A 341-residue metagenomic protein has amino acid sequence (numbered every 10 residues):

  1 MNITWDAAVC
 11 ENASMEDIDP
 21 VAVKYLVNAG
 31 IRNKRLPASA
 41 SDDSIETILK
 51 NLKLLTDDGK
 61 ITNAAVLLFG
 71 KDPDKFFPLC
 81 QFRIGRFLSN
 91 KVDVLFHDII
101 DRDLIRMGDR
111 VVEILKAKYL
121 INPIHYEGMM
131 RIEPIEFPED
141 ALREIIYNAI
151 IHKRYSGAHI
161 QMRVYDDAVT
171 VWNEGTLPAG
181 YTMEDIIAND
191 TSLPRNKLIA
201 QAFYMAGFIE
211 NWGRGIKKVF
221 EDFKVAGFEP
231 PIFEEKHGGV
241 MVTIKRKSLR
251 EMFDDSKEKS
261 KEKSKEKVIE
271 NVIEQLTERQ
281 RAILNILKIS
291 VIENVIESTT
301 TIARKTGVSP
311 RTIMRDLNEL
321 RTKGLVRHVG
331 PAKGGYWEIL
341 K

Functional and structural regions predicted by a protein language model:
M1-L193, G215, F228, V240: Active-site helix-to-loop segments that bind/position phosphate- or nucleotide-bearing substrates and donors across
D19-V21, K75, F82, Y181-T182 (+1 more regions): Flexible, glycine-/charge-rich segments associated with ATP-binding catalytic modules
A22, L276-V295: Short amphipathic alpha-helical interface segments
R195, V268-I283: N-terminal positioning helix adjacent to the helix-turn-helix/winged-helix DNA-binding module
T277, S298, V329-K341: Short, cationic-aromatic polyanion-contact patches
R311: Key DNA-contact positions within bacterial/archaeal DNA-binding proteins
R321-V329: A short, conserved structural fragment
